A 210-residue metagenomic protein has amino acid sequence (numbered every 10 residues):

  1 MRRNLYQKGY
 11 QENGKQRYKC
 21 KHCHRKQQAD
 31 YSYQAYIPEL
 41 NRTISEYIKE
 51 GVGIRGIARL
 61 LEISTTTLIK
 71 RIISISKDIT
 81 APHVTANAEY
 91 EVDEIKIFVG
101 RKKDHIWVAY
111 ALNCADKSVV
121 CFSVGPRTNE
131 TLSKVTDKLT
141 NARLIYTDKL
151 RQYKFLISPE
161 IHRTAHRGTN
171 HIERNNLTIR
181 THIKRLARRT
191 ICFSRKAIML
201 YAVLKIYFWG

Functional and structural regions predicted by a protein language model:
M1-G210: Residue-level recognition of single "structural anchor" positions that define or cap local secondary structure
